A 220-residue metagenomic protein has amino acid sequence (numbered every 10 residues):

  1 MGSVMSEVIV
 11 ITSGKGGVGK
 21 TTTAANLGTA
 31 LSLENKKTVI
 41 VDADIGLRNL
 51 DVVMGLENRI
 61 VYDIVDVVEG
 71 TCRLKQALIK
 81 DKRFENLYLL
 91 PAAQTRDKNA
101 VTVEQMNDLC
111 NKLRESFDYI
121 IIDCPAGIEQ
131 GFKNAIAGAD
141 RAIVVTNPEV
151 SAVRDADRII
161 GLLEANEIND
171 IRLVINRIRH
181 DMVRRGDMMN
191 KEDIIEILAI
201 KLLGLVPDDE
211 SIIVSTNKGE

Functional and structural regions predicted by a protein language model:
M1-V8: Acidic-aromatic/histidine active-site loop/patch
V8, L89, L202-L205: Conserved beta-strand scaffold positions in the cores of enzyme catalytic domains, especially in NTP/NDP-utilizing
V8-R73, Y119: Walker A/P-loop NTP-binding active-site region of P-loop NTPases, recognizing the glycine-rich GxxxxGKT/S
S13, D42, P91-Q94, C124 (+2 more regions): Flexible glycine-/small-residue-rich
K15, I45, Q94, E149 (+1 more regions): Short, glycine/serine-rich, charged loops/turns that create anion-binding and catalytic segments at active sites
G16, D97-K98, G127, S151: Glycine-/small-residue-rich active-site loops that bind phosphorylated ligands and cofactors
A43-E115, I213-K218: P-loop/Walker-type NTP enzyme "switch/lid" segment
E104, D108, K112-E115, Y119 (+2 more regions): Conserved catalytic-core segment of NTP-binding enzymes
